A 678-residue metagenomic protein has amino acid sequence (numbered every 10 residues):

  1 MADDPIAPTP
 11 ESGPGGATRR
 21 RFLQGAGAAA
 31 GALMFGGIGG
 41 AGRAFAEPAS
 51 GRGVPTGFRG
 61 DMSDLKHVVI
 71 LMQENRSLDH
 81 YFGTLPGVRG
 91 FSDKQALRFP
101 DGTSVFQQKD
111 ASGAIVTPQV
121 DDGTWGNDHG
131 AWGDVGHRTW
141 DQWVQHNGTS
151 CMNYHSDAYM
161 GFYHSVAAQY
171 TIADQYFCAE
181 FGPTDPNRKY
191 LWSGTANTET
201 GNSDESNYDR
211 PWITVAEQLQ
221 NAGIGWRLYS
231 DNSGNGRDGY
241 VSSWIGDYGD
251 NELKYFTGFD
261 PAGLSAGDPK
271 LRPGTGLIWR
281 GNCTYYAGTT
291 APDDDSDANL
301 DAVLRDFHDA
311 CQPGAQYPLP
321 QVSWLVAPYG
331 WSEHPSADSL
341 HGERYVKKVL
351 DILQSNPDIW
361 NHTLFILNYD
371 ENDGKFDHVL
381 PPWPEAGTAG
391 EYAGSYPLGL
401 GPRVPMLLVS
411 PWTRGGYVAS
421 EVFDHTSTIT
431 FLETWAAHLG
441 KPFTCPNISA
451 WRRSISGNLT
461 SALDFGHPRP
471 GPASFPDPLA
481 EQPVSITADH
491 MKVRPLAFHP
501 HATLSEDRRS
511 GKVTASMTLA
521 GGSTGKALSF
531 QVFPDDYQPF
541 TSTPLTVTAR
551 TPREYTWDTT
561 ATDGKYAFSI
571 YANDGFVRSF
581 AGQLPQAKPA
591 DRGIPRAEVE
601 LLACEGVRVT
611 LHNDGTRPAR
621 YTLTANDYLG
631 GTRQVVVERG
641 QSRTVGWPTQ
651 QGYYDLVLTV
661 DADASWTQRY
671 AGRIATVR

Functional and structural regions predicted by a protein language model:
A2-R678: N-terminal pro-sequences and low-complexity stem/linker regions of secreted or lumenal proteins
